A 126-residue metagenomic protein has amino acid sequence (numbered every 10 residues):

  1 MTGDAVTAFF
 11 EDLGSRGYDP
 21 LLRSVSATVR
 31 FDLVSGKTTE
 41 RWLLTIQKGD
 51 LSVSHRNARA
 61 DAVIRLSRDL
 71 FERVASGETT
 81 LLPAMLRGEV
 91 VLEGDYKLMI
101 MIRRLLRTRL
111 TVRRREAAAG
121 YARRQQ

Functional and structural regions predicted by a protein language model:
M1-Q126: Feature captures hydrophobic
